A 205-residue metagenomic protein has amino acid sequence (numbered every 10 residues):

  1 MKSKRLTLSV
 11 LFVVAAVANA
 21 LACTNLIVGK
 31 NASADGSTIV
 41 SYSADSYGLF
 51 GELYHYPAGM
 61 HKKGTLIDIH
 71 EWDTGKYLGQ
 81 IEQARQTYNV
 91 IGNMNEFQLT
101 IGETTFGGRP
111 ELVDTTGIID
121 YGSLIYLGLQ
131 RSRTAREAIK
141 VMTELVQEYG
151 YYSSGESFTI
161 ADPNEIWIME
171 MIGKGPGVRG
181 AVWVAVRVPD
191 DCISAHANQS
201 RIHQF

Functional and structural regions predicted by a protein language model:
M1-L8: Bacterial N-terminal signal peptides that target proteins for export
K2, I125-G128, M142: Generic structural signal of hydrophobic/aromatic residues within well-ordered alpha-helices of folded domains
V10-A16: Sec-dependent N-terminal signal peptides of Gram-positive bacterial secreted proteins and lipoproteins
V17-A22: Sec/Tat signal peptide C-region and signal peptidase I cleavage site
C23-Y121, V141-F205: A contiguous strand-loop segment
S33, L129-R131, A135, S153: Cysteine-dependent hydrolase recognition
V113-D114, S123-S132: Second-shell loop/turn segments in exported
